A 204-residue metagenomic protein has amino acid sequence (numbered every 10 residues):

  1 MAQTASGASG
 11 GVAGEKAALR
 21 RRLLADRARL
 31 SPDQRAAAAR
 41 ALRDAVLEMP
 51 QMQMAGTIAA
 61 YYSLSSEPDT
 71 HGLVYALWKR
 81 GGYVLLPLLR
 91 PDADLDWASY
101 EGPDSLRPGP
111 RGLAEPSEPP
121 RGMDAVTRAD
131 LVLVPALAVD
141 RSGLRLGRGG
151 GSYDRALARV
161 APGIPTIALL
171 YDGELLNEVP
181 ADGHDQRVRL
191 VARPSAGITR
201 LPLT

Functional and structural regions predicted by a protein language model:
M1-G14, A18, A25-A28, D33 (+6 more regions): Surface-exposed, charge/polar-rich loops and edge strands
A2-R128: N-terminal active-site beta-alpha-beta segment that forms phosphate/nucleotide-binding and substrate-recognition loops
L64-S66, L137-R141: Short glycine-rich anion-binding loops that position phosphate/pyrophosphate groups of nucleotides and phosphorylated
D92-A98, L144-L146, T199: Short, well-ordered strand-loop elements centered on a beta-strand within folded domains, enriched for acidic residues
G149: Short polar/charged helix/loop
